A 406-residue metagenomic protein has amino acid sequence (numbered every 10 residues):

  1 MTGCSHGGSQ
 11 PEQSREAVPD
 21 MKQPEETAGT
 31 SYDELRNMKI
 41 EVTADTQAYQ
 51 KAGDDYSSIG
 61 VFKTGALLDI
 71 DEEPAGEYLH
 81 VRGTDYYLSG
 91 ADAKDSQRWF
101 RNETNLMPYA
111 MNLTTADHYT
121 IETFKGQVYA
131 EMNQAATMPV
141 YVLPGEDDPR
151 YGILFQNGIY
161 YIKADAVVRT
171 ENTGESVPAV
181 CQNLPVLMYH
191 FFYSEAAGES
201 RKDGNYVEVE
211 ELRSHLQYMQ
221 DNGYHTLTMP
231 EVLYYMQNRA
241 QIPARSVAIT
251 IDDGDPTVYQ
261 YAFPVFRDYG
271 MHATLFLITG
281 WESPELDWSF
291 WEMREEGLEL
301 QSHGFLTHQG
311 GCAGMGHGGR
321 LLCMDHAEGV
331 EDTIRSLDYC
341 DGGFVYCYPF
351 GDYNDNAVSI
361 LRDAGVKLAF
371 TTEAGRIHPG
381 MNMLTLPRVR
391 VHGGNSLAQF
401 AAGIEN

Functional and structural regions predicted by a protein language model:
T2-G3: C-terminal motif of bacterial Sec signal peptides marking the signal peptidase cleavage site
E12-R36, L67-D69, R82-M111, L154-N183: Boundary regions of SH3-family modules and the immediately adjacent low-complexity/disordered segments in eukaryotic
Q47-K51, L79, I121-E122, S194-E199 (+2 more regions): Short, solvent-exposed loop/turn elements at domain surfaces
K51-S57, E122-Q127: Short alpha-helix capping/helix-loop boundary micro-motifs
S57-D92, E131-D165: SH3/SH3-like beta-barrel superfamily modules
F62, E72-E73, M132-N133, P144-D147 (+8 more regions): Extracellular/periplasmic catalytic domains that process cell-envelope and extracellular macromolecules
D95, A164-S246, R376, G380 (+1 more regions): N-terminal pre-catalytic segment of deacetylase/amide-hydrolase enzymes
Q182-Y206, P243-V247, D255-F263, R267-A357 (+1 more regions): Metal-dependent polysaccharide deacetylase catalytic core of the NodB/CE4 family, i.e., the active-site-bearing domain
